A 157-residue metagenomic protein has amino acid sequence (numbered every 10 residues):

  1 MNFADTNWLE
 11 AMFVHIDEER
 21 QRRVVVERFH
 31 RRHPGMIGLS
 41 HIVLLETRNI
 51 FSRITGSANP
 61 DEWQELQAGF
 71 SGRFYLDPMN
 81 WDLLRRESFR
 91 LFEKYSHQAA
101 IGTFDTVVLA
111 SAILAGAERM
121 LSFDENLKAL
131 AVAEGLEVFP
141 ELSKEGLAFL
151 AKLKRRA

Functional and structural regions predicted by a protein language model:
M1, L76, A115-A157: Acidic, PIN/NYN-like endoribonuclease modules and their adjacent C-terminal/linker elements
M1-I42, I54-E65, E134, F149-L150 (+1 more regions): Short, well-structured N-terminal submotif of metal-dependent ribonuclease cores
A4, G38-L39, M79, T103 (+1 more regions): Short beta-strand scaffold positions
T6, G102-R119, N126: Acidic, metal-associated active-site segment
N7, H41, D82, D124-E125: Alpha-helix N-cap/helix-start capping motif
F29, S111, L130: Hydrophobic/aromatic ligand-binding patch that stacks against planar heteroaromatic rings of cofactors or nucleotides
S71-H97, T106: Acidic catalytic patch
